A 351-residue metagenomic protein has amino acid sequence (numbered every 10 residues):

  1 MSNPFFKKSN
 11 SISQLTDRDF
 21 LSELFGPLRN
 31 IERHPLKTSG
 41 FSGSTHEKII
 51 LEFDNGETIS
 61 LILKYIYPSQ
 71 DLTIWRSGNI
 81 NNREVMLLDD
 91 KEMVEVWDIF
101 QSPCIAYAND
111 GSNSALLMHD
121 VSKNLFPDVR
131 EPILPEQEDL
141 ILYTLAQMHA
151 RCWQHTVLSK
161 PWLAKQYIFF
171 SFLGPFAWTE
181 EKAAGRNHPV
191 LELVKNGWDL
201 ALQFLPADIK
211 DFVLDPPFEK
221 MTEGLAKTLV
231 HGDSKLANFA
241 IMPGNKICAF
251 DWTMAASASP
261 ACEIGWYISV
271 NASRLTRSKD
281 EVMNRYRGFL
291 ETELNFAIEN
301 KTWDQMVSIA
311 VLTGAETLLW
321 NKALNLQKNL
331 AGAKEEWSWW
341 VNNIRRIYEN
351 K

Functional and structural regions predicted by a protein language model:
M1-F25, P127-R130, P135-H155, T292: An N-terminal domain-start capping segment
M1-S112, E219, M242-I247: Conserved NTP-binding catalytic cores of kinases and kinase-like/nucleotidyltransferase enzymes across multiple kinase
G40-E52, I62, F212-P260: Active-site acidic catalytic loop and adjacent metal/ATP-binding pocket of ATP-dependent phosphoryl transfer enzymes
T58-P175: Conserved ATP-binding subdomain of kinase catalytic cores across diverse folds
M86, M254-N295, V311-E336: Active-site activation/catalytic loop segments of kinase-like enzymes and analogous catalytic loops in related
L125-Q147, W153-H231, G332, N343-R346 (+1 more regions): ATP-dependent phospho-/nucleotidyl transfer catalytic cores
N295-V311: All-alpha amphipathic helical-bundle segments outside canonical DNA-binding/catalytic cores that form hydrophobic
W337-V341: Eukaryote-biased recognition of C-terminal alpha-helical segments
